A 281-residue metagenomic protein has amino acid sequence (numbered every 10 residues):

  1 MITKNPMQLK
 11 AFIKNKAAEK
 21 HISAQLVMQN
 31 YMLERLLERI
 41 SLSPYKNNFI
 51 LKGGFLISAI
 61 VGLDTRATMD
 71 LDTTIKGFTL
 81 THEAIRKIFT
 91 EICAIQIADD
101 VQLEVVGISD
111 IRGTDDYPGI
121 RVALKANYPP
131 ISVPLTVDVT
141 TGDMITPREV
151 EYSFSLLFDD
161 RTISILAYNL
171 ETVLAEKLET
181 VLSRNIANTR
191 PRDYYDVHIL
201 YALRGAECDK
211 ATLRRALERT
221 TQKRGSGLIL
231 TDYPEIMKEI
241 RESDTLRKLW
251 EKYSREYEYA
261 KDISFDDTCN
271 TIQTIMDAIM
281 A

Functional and structural regions predicted by a protein language model:
M1-F49, A59-A67, L71-A281: Structured mid-to-C-terminal alpha-helical surface segments
L56: Catalytic metal-binding/acid-base residues of hydrolase active sites
